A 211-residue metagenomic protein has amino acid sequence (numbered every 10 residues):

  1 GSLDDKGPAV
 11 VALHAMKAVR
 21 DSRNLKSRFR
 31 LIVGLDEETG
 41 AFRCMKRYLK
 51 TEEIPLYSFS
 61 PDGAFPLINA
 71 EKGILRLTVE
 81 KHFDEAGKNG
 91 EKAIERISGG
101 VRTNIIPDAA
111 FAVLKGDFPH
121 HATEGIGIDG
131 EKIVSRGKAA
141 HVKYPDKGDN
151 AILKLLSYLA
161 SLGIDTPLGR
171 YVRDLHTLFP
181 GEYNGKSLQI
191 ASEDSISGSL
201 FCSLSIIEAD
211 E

Functional and structural regions predicted by a protein language model:
G1-L3: Catalytic-core environment of secreted peptidases
D5-D84, E182-S199: Acidic/histidine-rich catalytic neighborhood of metal-dependent amide-processing enzymes
R76-T78, H82-E211: Metal-dependent amide/peptide-bond hydrolase catalytic core, centered on the "pita-bread" metallohydrolase fold
